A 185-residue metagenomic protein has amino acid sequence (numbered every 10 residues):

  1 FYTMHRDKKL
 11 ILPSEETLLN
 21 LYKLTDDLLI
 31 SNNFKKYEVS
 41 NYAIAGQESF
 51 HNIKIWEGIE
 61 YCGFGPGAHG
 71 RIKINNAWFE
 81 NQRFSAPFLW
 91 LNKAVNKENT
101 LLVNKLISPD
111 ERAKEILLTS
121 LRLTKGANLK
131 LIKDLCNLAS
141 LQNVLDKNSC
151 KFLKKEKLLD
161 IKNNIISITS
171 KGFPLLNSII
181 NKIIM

Functional and structural regions predicted by a protein language model:
F1-A139: C-terminal scaffold of the Radical SAM
A139-K154: Short amphipathic alpha-helical interaction segments
K154-N164: A short, conserved structural fragment
I165-T169: Minor-groove-contacting beta-hairpin "wing" of winged helix-turn-helix DNA-binding domains
K171-M185: Short, amphipathic alpha-helical interaction segments positioned at domain boundaries
